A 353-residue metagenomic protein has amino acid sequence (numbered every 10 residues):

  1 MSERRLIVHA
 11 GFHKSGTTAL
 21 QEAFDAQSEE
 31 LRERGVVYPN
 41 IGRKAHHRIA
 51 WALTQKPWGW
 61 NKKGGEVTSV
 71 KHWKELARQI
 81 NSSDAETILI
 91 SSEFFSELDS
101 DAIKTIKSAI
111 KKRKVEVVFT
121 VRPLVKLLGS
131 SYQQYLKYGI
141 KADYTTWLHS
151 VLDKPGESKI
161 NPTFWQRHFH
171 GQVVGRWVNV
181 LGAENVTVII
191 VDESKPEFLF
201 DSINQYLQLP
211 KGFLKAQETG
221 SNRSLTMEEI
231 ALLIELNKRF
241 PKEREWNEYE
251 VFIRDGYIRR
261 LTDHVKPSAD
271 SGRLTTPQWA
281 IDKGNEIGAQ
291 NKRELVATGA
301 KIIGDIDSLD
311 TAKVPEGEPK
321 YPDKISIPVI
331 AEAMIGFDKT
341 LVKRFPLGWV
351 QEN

Functional and structural regions predicted by a protein language model:
M1-N353: Anion-recognition interface
